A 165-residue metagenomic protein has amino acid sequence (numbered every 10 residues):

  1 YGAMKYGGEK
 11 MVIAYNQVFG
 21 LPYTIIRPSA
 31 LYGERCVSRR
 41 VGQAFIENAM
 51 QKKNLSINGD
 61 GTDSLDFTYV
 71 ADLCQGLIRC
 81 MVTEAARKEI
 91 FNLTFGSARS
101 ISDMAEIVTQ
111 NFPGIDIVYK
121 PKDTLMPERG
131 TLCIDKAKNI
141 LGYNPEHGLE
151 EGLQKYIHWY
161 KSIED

Functional and structural regions predicted by a protein language model:
Y1-G2, L65: Catalytic tyrosine of NAD(P)H-dependent dehydrogenase/reductases that use a Tyr as the general acid/base
M4-G7: Active-site helix of classical SDR
E9-E34: Conserved beta-loop-beta element that borders a ligand/cofactor-binding pocket
E34-C36, R40, E128: Short beta-loop-alpha junction of Rossmann-like oxidoreductase domains
S38-I46, V108: A glycine/serine/threonine-rich, flexible loop-to-helix segment that serves as the NAD(P) cofactor-binding "lid"
A49-D165: C-terminal substrate-binding subdomain of Rossmann-fold SDR/epimerase-dehydratase oxidoreductases
